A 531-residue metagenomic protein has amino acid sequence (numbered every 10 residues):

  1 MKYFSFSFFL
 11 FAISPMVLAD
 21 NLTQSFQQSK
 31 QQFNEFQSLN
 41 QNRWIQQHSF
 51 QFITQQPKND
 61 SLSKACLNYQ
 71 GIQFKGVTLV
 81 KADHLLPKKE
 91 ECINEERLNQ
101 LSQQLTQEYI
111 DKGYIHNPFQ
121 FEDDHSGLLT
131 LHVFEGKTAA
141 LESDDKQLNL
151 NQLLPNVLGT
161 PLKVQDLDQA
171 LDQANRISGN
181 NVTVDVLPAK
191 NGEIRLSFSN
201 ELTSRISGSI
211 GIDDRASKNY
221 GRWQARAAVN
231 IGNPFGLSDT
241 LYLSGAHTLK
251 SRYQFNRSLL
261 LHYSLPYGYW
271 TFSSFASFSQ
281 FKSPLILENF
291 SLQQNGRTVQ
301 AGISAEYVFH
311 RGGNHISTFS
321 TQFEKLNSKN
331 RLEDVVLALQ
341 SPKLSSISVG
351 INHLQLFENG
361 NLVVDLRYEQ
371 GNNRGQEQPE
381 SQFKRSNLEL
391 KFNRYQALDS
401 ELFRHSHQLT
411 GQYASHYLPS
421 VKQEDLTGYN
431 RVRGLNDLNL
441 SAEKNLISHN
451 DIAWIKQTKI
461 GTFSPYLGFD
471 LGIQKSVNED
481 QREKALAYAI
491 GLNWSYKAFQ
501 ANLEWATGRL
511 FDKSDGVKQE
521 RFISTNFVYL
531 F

Functional and structural regions predicted by a protein language model:
K2-L10: Sec-dependent signal peptide recognition, specifically the positively charged N-region followed immediately by
D20-A216, A246-R257, L409: Periplasmic polypeptide-binding modules associated with outer-membrane biogenesis and secretion
V164-L171, N175-G360, K518-L530: Gram-negative/organellar outer-membrane beta-barrel architecture
V186, I210-D214, A227, L241-H247 (+8 more regions): Transmembrane beta-barrel strands of outer-membrane/channel proteins
R331, L337-F469, K475-V477, F511-G516 (+1 more regions): C-terminal outer-membrane beta-barrel translocator/porin domains of Gram-negative envelope proteins and their
D451, V477, A485-N493: Short glycine-rich, acidic/polar surface loops and turns
S495-F531: Predominantly the C-terminal beta-signal and adjacent terminal strand-loop region of outer-membrane beta-barrel
